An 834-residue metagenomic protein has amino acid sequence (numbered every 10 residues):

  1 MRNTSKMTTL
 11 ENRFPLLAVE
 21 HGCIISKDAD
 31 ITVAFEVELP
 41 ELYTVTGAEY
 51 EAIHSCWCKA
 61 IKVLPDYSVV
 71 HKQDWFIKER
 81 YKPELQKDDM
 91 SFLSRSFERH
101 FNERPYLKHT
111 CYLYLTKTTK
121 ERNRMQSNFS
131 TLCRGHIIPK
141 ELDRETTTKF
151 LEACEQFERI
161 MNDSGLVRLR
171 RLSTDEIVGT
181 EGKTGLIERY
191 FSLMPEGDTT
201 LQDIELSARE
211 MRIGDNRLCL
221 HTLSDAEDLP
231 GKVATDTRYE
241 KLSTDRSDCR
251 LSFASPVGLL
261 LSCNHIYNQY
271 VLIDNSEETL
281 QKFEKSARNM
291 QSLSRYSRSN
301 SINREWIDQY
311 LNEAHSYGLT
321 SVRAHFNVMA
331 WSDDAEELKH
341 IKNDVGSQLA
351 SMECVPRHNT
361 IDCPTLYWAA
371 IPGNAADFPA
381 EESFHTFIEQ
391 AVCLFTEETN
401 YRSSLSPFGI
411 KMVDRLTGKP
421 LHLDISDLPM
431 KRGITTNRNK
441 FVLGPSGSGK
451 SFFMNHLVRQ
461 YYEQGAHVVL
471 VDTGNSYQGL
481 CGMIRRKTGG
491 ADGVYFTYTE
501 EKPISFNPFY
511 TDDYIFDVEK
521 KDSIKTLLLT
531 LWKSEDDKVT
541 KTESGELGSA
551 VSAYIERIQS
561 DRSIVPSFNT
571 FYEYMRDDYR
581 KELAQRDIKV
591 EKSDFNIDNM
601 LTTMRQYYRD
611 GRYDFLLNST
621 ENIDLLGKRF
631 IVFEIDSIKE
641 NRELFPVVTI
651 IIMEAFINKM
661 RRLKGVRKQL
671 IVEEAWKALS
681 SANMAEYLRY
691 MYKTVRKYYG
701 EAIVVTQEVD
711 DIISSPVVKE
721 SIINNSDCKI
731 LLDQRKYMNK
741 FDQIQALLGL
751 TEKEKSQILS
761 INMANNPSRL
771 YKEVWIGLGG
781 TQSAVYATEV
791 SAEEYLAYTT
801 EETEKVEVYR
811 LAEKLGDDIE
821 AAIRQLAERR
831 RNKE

Functional and structural regions predicted by a protein language model:
M1-E398: Extended, folded cores of ATP/NTP-driven motor/assembly subunits in large transport and secretion machines
C23-A29, N102-L107, S316-S321, V413-R415 (+3 more regions): Short glycine/proline-enriched loop/turn "hinge" motifs that connect secondary-structure elements and lie
I31, H109-C111, H467, R629 (+1 more regions): The start of beta-strands in P-loop NTPase/AAA+ ATPase cores
G47, E51-V63, L261, C354-V355 (+9 more regions): P-loop NTPase motor domains
L85-M90, S127-L132, G373-A376, M483-T488 (+5 more regions): Short secondary-structure boundary/capping segments
H100, I515-P566, P716-E834: P-loop NTPase motor core of the ASCE superfamily
L132-I160, M352, G444-G449, A797-A822: Short, cationic low-complexity segments
S426-S448, F452-R459, V468-Y477, V494-K502 (+2 more regions): Conserved P-loop NTPase motor cores
